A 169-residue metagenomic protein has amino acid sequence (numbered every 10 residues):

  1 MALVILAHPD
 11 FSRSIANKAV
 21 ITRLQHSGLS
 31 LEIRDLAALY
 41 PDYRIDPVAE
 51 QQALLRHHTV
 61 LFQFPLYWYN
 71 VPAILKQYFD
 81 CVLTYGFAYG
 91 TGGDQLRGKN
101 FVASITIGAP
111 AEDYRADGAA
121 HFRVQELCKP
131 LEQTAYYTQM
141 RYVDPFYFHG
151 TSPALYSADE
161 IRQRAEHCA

Functional and structural regions predicted by a protein language model:
M1-R34: N-terminal beta1-alpha1 ligand-phosphate binding loop
P9-F11, A38-Y40, A119-H121, G150-L155: Short histidine/acidic/glycine/proline-rich micro-motifs that form metal- and phosphate-coordinating active-site loops
I15-A19, I45, A73-Q77: Generic recognition of short, well-ordered alpha-helical segments
I21-Q25, E132-A169: Glycine-rich phosphate/pyrophosphate-binding loop and the adjoining helix
S30-L36, Y142-Y147: Short beta-strand elements in bilobed, periplasmic/extracellular small-molecule ligand-binding domains
L31-L54: N-terminal beta-loop-helix "entrance" segment that forms/cooperates in small-molecule cofactor or anionic ligand
R44-D46, I74-L75, A154-D159: Short secondary-structure transition/capping segments
V48-E132: Helix-loop-strand module that forms the ligand-binding subsite of alpha/beta enzymes
